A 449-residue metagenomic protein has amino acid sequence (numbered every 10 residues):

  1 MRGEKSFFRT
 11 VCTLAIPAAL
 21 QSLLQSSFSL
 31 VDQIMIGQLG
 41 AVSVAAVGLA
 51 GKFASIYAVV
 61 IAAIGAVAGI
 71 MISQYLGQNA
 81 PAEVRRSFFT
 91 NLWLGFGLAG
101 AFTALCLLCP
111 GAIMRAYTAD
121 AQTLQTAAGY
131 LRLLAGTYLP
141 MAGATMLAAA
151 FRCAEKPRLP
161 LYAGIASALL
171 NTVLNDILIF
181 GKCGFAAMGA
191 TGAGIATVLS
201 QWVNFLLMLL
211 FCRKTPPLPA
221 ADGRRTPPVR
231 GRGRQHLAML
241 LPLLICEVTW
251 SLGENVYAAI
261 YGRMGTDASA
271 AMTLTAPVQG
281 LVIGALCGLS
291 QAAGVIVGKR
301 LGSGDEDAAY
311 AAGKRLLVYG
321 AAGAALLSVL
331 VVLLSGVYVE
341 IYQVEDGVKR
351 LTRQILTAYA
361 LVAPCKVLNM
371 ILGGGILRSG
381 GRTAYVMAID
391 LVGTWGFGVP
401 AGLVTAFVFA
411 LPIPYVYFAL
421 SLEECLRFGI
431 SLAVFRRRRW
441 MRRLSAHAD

Functional and structural regions predicted by a protein language model:
M1-A18, I72-L139, L170, F185-L241 (+2 more regions): Short alpha-helical transmembrane segments in multi-pass integral membrane proteins
T13-D32, L133, S167, S200-N204 (+4 more regions): Transmembrane helical elements of multi-pass membrane transporters/channels
A18, S22, Q33-I34, G51 (+16 more regions): Transmembrane alpha-helix boundary and packing residues in multipass membrane permease domains and related
L20, L24, F28, Y57-I61 (+16 more regions): Residue-level hotspots within pore-lining transmembrane alpha-helices of multi-pass secondary transporters
L23, S27-A45, M114-A121, I177-M188 (+5 more regions): Helix-terminus/linker motif at the lipid-water interface of multi-pass membrane proteins
I36-S55, S87, Q122-T126, A190-T191 (+5 more regions): Interfacial/gating helices of multi-pass transporter permease domains
V44-A104, M141-P160, A271-S335, V367-L391: Small-residue-rich hydrophobic transmembrane alpha-helices
G65, L134-C153, P160-N171, A193-M208 (+5 more regions): Short runs within selected transmembrane alpha-helices of multi-pass transporters and secretion channels
